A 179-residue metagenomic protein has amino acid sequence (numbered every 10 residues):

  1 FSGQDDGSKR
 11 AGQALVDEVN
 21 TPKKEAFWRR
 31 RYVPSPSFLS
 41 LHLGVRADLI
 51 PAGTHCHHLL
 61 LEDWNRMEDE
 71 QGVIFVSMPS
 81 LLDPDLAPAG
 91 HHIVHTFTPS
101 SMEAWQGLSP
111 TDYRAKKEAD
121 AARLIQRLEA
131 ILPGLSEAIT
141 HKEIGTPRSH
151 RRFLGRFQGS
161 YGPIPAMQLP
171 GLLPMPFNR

Functional and structural regions predicted by a protein language model:
F1-P88, I164: Mid-domain catalytic core of redox enzymes that form a hydrophobic substrate pocket/lid adjacent to a catalytic redox
A14-E18, A130, R152: Charged/polar, solvent-exposed surface patches and flexible loops
R29-S35, L49-I50, W64-R66, I125 (+6 more regions): Homeobox/homeodomain signature
P34, F38, A115, A119-R123 (+1 more regions): Generic recognition of stable, solvent-exposed alpha-helical segments in well-folded globular domains
R46-S149: C-terminal segments that line or cap access tunnels to active or ligand-binding sites in enzymes and enzyme-associated
Q71-F75, G134-R179: A glycine-rich dinucleotide-binding beta-alpha-beta segment and adjacent secondary-structure elements that constitute
